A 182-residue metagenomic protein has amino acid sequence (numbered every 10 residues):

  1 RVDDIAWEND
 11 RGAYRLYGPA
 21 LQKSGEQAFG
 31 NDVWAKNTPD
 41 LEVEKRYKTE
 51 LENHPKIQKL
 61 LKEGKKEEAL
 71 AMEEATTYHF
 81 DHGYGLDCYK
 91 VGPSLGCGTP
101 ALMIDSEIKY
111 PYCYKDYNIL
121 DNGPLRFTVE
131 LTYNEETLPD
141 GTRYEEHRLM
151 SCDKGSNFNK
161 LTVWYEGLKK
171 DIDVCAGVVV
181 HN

Functional and structural regions predicted by a protein language model:
R1, I172-N182: Extended acidic/polar, glycine-enriched regions that form or flank non-catalytic beta-rich accessory modules
R1-E107: Solvent-exposed N-terminal domain segments of exported/luminal and surface proteins
G18-A20, L131-E135, V178-V180: A mature extracytoplasmic/lumenal domain signature
A20-Q22, F29-N31, G141-E145, W164-Y165 (+1 more regions): Surface-exposed beta-strand edges and their flanking turn/coil or helix-capping segments
A101-D121: N-terminal short leaders/motifs
K115-I172: Acidic, contiguous internal or C-terminal segments within carbohydrate-active enzymes that form a structured patch used
